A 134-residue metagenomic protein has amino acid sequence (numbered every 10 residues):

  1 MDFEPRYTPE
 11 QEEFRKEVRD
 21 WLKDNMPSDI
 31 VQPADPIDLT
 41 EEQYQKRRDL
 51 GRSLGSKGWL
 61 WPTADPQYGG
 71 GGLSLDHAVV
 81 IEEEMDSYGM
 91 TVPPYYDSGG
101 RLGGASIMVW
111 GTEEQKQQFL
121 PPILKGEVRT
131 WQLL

Functional and structural regions predicted by a protein language model:
M1, D20-D24, I37: Catalytic cores of phosphodiester-bond-cleaving enzymes
M1-R15: Intrinsic disorder at enzyme termini
Q11, L22, T112: Residue-level signal for inorganic ion chemistry
P27-L134: Glycine-rich flavin
